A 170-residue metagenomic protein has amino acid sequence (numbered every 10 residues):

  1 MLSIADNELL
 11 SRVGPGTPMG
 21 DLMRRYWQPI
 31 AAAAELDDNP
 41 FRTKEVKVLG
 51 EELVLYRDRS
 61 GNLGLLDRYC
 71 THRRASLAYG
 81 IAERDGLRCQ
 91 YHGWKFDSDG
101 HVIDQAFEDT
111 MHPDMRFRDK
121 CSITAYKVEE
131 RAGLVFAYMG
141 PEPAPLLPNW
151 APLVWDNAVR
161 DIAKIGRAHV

Functional and structural regions predicted by a protein language model:
M1-L63, E83-R84, D97-V170: Rieske [2Fe-2S] iron-sulfur-binding subdomain
C70, C89: Short cysteine-rich clusters marking metal-coordination/redox-active sites
L77-Y79: Short substrate-entry loop that stabilizes the transition state in hydrolases
